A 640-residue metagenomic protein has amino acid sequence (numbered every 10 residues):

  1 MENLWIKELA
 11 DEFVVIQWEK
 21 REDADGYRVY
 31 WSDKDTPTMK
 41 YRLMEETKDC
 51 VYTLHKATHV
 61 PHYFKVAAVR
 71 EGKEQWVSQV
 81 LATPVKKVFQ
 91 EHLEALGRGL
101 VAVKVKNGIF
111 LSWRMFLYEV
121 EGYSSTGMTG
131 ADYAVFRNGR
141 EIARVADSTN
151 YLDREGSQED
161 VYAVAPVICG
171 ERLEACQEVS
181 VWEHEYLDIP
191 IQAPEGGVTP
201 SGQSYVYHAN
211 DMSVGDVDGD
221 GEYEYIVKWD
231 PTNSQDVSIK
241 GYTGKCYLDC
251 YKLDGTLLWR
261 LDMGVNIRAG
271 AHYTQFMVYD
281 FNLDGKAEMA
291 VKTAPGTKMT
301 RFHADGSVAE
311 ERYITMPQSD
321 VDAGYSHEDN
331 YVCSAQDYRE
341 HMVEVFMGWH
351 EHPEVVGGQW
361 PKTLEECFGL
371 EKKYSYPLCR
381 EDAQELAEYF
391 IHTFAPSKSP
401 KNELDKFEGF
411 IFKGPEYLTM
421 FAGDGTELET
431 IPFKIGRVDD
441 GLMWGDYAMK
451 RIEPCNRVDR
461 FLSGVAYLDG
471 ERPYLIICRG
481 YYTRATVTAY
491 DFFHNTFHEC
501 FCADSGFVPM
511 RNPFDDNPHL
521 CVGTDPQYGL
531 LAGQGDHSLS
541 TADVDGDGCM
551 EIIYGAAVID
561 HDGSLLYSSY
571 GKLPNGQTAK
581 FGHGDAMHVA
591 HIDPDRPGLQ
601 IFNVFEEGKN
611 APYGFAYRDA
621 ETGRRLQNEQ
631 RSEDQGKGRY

Functional and structural regions predicted by a protein language model:
M1-D23, K73-Y123, A175-E183: Pro/Thr/Ser/Gly-rich low-complexity, intrinsically disordered linker/stalk tracts
L9, R21, K56-T58, V105 (+5 more regions): Hydrophobic loop/turn residues within beta-sheet-rich immunoglobulin-like superfamily modules
G26-H59, S112-E159: Recognizes extended acidic, P/S/T-rich segments that occur within or adjacent to Ig-like beta-sandwich modules
D33-P37, R70-G72, G139-E141, I168-G170 (+5 more regions): Solvent-exposed strand-loop boundary residues in beta-sheet-rich modules
T36-E45, F136-V145, R172-A175, T256-R260 (+2 more regions): Surface-exposed loop/edge segments in extracytoplasmic proteins
L54-E74, D153-E171: Beta-strand-rich modules
A143-Y186, E222, M277: Extended acidic/polar, glycine-enriched regions that form or flank non-catalytic beta-rich accessory modules
W182-T274, V278-Y640: Extracytoplasmic/lumenal domain signature
